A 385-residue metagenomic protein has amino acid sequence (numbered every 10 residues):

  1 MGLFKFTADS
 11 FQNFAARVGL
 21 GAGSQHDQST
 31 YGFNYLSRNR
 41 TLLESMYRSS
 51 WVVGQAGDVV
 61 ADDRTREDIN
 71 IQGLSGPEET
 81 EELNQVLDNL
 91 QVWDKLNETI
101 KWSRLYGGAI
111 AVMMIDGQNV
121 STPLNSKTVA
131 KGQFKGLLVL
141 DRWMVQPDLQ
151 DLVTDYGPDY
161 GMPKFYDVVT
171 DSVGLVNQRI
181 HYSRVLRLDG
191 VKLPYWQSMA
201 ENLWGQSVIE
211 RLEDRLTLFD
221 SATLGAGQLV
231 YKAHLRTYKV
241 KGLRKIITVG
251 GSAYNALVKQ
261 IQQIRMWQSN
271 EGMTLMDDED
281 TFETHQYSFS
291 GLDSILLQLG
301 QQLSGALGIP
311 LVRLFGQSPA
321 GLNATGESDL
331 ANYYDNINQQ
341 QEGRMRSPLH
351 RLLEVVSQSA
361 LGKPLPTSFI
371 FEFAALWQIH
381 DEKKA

Functional and structural regions predicted by a protein language model:
M1-I69: N-terminal-proximal low-complexity accessory segments that begin disordered and transition into the first
T7-S10, Q28, G32-Y35, L42 (+5 more regions): Secondary-structure capping and boundary motifs in well-ordered enzyme cores
T41, S45-W204, P364: Structured, mid-chain assembly/scaffold modules that mediate subunit interfaces within large macromolecular complexes
L83, G300, L353: Generic structural marker for isolated residues within well-ordered, non-membrane alpha-helices of soluble domains
R104, G250, L292-L297, L307 (+4 more regions): Active-site-proximal structural scaffolding
Y182-T325, D329, L376-E382: Extended, charged amphipathic alpha-helical segments
P319-I370: C-terminal structural cap/anchor segments
T367-A385: Generic long, charged, amphipathic alpha-helical segments
